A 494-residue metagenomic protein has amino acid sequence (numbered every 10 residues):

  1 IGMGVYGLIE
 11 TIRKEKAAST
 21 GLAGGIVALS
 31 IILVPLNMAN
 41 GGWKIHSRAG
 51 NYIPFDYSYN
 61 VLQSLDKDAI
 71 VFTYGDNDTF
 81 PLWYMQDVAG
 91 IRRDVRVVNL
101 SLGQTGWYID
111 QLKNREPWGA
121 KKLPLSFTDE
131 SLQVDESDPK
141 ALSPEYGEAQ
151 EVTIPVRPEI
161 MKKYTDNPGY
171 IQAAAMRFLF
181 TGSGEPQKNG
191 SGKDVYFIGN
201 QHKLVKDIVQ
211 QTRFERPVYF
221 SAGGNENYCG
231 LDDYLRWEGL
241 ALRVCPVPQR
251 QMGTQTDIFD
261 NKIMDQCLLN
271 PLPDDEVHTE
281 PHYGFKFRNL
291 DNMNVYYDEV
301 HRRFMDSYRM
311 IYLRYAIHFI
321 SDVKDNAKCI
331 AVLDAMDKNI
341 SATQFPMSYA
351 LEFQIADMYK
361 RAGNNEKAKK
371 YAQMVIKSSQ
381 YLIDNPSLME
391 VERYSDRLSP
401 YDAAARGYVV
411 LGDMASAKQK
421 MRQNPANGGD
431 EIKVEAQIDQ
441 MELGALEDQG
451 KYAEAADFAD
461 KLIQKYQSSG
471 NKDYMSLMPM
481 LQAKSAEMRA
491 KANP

Functional and structural regions predicted by a protein language model:
I1-D68, F80-E435, D448, D457-D473 (+1 more regions): ER/secretory pathway lumenal C-terminal domains and tails of membrane proteins involved in glycoprotein biogenesis
A445, A492-P494: Short, solvent-exposed mixed-charge patches
